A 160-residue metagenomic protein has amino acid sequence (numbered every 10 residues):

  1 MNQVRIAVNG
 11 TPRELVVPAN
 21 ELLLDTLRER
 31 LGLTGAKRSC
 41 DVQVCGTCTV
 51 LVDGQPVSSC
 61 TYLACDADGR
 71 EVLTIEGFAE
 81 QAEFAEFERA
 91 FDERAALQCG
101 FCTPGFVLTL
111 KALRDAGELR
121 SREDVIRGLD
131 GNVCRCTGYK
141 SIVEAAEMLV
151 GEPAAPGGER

Functional and structural regions predicted by a protein language model:
M1-R160: Signature of N-terminal electron-transfer/Fe-S-associated modules in redox systems
